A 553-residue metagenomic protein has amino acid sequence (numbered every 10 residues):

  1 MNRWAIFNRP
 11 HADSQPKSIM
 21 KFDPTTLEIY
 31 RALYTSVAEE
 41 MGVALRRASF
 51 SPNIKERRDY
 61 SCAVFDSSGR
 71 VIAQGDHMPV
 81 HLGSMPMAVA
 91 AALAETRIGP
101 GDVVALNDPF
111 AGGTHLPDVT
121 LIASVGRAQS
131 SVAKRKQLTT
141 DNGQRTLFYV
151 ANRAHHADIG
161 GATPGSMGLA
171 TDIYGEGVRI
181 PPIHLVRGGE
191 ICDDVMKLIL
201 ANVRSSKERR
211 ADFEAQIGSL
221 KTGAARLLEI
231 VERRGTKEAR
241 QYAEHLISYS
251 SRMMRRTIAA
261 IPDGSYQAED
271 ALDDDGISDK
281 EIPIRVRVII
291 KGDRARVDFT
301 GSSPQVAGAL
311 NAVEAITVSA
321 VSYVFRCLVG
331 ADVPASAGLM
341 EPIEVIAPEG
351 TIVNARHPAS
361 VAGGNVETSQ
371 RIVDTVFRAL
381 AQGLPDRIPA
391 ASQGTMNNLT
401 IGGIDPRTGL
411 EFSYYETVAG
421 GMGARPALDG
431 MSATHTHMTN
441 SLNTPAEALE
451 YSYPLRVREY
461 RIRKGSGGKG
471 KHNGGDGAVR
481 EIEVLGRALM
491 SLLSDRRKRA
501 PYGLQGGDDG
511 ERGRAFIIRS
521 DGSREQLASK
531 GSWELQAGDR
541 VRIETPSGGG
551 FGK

Functional and structural regions predicted by a protein language model:
W4-I19, G126-T146: Short, basic, low-complexity termini and linkers enriched in Ser/Thr/Gly/Pro that act as targeting/leader peptides
I19-R127, R145-K553: Glycine/proline-enriched, intrinsically flexible loops and inter-domain linkers
